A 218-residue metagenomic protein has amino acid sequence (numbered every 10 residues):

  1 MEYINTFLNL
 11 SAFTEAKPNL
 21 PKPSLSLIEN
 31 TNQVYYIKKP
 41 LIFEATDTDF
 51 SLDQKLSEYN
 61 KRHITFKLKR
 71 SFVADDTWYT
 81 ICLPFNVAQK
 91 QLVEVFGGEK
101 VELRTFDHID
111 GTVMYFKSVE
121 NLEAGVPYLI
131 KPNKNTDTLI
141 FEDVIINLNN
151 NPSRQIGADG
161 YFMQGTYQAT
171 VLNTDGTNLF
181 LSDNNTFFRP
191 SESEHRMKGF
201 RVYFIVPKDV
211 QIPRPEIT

Functional and structural regions predicted by a protein language model:
M1-K39: Leucine-rich solenoid repeat scaffolds
N30-F96, K117-T186, S191-T218: A short, polar beta-strand/turn micro-motif
H63, D107-F116: Short linear interaction motifs
E102, H108, Y128: Contiguous mid-protein beta-loop-alpha structural module that forms a pocket-lining wall or clamp of enzyme active
